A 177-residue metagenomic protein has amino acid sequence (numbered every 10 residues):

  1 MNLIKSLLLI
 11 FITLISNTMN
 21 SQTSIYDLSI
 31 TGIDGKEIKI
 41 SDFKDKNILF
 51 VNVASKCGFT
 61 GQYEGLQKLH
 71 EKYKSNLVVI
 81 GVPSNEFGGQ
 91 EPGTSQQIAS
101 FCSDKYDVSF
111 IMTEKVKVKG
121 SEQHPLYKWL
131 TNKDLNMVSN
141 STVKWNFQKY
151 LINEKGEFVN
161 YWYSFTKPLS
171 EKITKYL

Functional and structural regions predicted by a protein language model:
I4-I15: Sec-dependent N-terminal signal peptides
M19-S41, P125: N-terminal "domain-start" segment that seeds a small globular fold
I25, Q96-W145: Short, internal strand/loop/helix patches that form the active-site neighborhood or redox-interaction surface
G32, N52-K56: Amphipathic alpha-helical repeat scaffolds
K46-I48, K56, T60-P83, S103-Y106: Conserved helix-turn-beta segment immediately C-terminal to the redox Cys motif in thioredoxin-like folds
N76-G93, S109-G120: Thiol-based oxidoreductase modules, predominantly thioredoxin-like and allied folds used for disulfide exchange
K128, N132-L177: Thiol-/selenol-based redox modules, centered on thioredoxin-like and closely related oxidoreductase domains
